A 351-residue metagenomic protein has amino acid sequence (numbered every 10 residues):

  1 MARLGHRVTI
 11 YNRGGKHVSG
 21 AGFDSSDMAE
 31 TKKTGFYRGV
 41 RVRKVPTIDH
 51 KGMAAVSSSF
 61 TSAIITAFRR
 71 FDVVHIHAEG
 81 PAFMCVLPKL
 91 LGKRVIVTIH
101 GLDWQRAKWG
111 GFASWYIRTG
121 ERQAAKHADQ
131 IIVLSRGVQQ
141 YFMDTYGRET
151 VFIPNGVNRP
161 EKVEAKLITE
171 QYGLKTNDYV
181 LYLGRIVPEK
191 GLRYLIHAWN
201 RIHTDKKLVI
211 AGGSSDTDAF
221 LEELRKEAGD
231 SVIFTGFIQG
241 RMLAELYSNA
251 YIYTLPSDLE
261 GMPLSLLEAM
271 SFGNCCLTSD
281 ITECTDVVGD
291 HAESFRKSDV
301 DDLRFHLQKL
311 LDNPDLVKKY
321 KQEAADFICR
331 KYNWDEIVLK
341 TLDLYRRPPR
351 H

Functional and structural regions predicted by a protein language model:
A2-H50, G137-M143, D216: N-terminal strand-loop element at the rim of the active site of nucleotide-sugar-dependent glycosyltransferases
I64-A67, L90, S114-I131: Membrane-proximal helix-turn-helix segments that form the acceptor-binding/catalytic region of lipid-linked
D178, Y182, V187-R201: A conserved mid-protein helix/loop that constitutes part of the nucleotide-sugar donor-binding site
L221-R241: Nucleotide-activated donor-binding/catalytic signature segment of Leloir-type glycosyltransferases, i.e., the conserved
F237-I238, E245-A250: Short alpha-helical donor nucleotide-sugar binding micro-motif in glycosyltransferases
P256-D258: Aromatic "clamp/platform" in nucleotide-sugar-dependent glycosyltransferases that forms part of the donor/acceptor
C275-T278: Short hydrophobic beta-strand element within catalytic cores of glycosyltransferases and related nucleotide-activated
E293-D301, K309-D315: Conserved acidic donor-binding segment of nucleotide-sugar-dependent glycosyltransferases
